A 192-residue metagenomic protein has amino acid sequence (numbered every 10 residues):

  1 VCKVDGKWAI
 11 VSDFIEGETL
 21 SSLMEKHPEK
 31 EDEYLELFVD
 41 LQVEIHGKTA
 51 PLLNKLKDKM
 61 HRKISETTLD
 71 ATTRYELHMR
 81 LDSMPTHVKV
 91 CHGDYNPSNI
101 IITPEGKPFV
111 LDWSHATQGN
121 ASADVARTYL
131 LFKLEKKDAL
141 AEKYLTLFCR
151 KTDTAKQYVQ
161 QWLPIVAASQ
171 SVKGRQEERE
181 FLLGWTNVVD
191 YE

Functional and structural regions predicted by a protein language model:
V1-K55, K59, S65-T68, D82-P85: ATP-binding pocket architecture of kinase catalytic cores
L35-F38, D70, R74-L77, A141: Hydrophobic packing residues in well-ordered alpha-helices of helical domains and bundles
G47-G93, T103-P104, F109, G184 (+1 more regions): An alpha-helical support segment within catalytic cores of ATP-dependent transferases
V88, A121-A123: Activation segment/activation loop of eukaryotic-type protein kinase catalytic domains
D112-A116: Activation of the activation-loop gatekeeper triad in protein kinase-fold domains
R127-E192: Helix-rich C-terminal or lid/interface subdomains of diverse kinases
